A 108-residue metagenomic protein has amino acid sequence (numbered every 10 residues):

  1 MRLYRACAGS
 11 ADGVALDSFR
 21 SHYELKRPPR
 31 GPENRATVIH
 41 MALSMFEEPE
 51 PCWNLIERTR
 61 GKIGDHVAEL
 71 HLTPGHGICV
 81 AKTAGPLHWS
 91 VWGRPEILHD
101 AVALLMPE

Functional and structural regions predicted by a protein language model:
M1-L43, E47-E108: Conserved NAD+-utilizing ADP-ribose enzyme module
